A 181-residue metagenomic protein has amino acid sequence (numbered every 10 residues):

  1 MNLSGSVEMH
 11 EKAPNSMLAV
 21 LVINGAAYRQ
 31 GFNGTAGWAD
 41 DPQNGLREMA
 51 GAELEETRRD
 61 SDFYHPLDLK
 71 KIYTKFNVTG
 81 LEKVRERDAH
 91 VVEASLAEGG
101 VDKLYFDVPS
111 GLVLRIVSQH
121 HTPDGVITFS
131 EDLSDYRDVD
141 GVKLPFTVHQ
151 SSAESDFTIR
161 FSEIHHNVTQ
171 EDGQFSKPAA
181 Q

Functional and structural regions predicted by a protein language model:
M1-G45, Y73, N77-V78: N-terminal mature ectodomain segment of secretory-pathway/periplasmic proteins
M1-L3, M17-I23, Y64-T74, E93-A97 (+1 more regions): Short, solvent-exposed secondary-structure boundary motifs
N2, A27, G37, G45-R47 (+5 more regions): Short, solvent-exposed loop/turn motifs
S4-H10, Q30-G34, R47-L54, F106 (+2 more regions): Short amphipathic beta-strand/extended segments with alternating polar/hydrophobic composition
E11, G80-K83, D135-D138: Short, low-complexity Ser/Thr-rich regulatory SLiMs
W38-Y64: Acidic/charged, solvent-exposed loop-and-adjacent secondary-structure segments enriched in E/D, K/R, S/T, and G/P
E56-V91, L112-V117: Short, conserved active-site entrance elements at the starts or edges of catalytic domains
D88-A179: Gly/Pro-enriched, hydrophobic low-complexity segments that function as extracytoplasmic propeptides/linkers
